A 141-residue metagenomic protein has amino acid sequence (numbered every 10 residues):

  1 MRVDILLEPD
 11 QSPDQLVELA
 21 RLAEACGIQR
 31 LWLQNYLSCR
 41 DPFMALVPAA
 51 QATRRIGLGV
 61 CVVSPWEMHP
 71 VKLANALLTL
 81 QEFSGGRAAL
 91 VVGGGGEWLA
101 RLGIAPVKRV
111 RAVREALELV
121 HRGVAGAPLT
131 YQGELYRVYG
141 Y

Functional and structural regions predicted by a protein language model:
M1-C61: N-terminal beta1-alpha1-beta2 module of alpha/beta enzyme domains
I5, I28, I56, M68 (+2 more regions): Weak global preference for isoleucine
L7-Q11, L37, S64-W66, G94-G96 (+1 more regions): Active-site-proximal loop/turn and secondary-structure-junction residues that shape catalytic pockets, frequently
P9, P13, C39, W66 (+2 more regions): Flexible, glycine- and charge-enriched loops at secondary-structure boundaries
L19-E24, L33-Y36, W66, L73 (+1 more regions): Short linear motifs at secondary-structure transitions and domain/linker junctions
R40-D41, M68, E97-A100: Generic structural signal for helix capping and beta-alpha/helix-loop junctions
G59-K72, A76: Structural motif corresponding to the early beta-alpha repeats
K72-Y141: Internal, glycine-rich beta/alpha segment that forms the wall or movable "lid" of small-molecule/cofactor binding
